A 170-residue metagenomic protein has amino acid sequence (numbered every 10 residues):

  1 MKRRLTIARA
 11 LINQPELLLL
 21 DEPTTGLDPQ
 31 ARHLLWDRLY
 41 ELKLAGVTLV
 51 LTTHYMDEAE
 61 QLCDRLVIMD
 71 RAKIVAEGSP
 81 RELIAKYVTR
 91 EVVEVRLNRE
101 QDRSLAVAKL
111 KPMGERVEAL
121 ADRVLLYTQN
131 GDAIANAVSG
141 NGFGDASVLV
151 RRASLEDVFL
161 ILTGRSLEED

Functional and structural regions predicted by a protein language model:
I12-E16: A short, proline-enriched helix->beta-strand linker immediately N-terminal to the Walker B motif in ABC-type P-loop
L18-D21: Catalytic Walker B motif of ABC-type/P-loop ATPase nucleotide-binding domains
T24-T25: Short loop immediately C-terminal to the Walker-B catalytic DE motif in ABC-type ATPase nucleotide-binding domains
P29-A31, H54: Helix N-cap at the start of a conserved alpha-helix in ABC-type nucleotide-binding domains
W36-Q129: ABC transporter nucleotide-binding domain
N130-D170: C-terminal coupling/interaction segments
